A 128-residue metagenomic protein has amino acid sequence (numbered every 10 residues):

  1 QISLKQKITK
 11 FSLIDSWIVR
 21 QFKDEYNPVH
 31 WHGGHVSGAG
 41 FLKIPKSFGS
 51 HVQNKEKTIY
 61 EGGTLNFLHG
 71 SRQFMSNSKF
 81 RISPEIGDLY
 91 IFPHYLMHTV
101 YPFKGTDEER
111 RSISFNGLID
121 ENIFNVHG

Functional and structural regions predicted by a protein language model:
Q1-T9: Short, well-structured hydrophobic secondary-structure segments
I14-I91, Y101, D107-R110, N116-I119 (+1 more regions): Catalytic core of non-heme Fe(II) oxygenases with the double-stranded beta-helix
L96-T99: Short, charged beta-turn/beta-strand-edge "cap" motif at the junction between a beta-strand and an adjacent loop
